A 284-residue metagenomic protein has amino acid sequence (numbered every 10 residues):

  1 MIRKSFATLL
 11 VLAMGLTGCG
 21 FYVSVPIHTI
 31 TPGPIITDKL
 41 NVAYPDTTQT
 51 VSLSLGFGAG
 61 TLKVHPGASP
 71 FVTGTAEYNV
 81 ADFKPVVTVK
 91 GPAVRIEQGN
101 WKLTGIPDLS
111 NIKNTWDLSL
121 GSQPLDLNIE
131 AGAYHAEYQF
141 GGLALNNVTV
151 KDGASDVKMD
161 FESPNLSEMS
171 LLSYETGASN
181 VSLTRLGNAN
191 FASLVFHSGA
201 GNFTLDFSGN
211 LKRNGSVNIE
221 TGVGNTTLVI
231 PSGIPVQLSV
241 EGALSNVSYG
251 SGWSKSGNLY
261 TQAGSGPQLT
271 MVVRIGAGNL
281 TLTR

Functional and structural regions predicted by a protein language model:
M1-S5: Positively charged n-region of N-terminal signal peptides that target proteins for export
L16-G18: C-terminal motif of bacterial Sec signal peptides marking the signal peptidase cleavage site
F21-G99, N111-K151, K158-P164, T227-S239 (+1 more regions): Short linear S-[DN]-x-LW-Φ motif typified by the pepsin-like aspartic protease active-site region
I36-Y44, T75-Y78, A93-I112, M159-R284: Short, surface-exposed interaction patches in beta-rich subdomains that mediate adhesion/assembly near membranes
D152-A154, T176: Periodic small-residue-enriched repeat registers in elongated scaffold domains
